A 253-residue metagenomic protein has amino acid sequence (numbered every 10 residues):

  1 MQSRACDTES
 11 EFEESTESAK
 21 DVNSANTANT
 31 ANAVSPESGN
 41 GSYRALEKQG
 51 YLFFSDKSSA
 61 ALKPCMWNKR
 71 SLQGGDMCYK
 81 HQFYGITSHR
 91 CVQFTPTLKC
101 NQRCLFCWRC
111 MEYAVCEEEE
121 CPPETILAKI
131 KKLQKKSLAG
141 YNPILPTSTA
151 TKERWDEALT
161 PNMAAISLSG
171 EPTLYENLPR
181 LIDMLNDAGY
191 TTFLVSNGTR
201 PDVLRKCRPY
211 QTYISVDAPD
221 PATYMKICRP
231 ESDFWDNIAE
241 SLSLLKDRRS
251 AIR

Functional and structural regions predicted by a protein language model:
M1-L98, Q102-F106, C110-N142: Flexible, acidic/Gly-rich N-terminal and inter-domain linker regions that tether and position cofactor-handling modules
D76, Q82, I86-R90, P146-S148 (+3 more regions): Generic, low-specificity signal for short hydrophobic/alpha-helical stretches with a mild N-terminal bias, encompassing
S148-R253: Conserved AdoMet/S-adenosylmethionine-binding subsite of the radical SAM
